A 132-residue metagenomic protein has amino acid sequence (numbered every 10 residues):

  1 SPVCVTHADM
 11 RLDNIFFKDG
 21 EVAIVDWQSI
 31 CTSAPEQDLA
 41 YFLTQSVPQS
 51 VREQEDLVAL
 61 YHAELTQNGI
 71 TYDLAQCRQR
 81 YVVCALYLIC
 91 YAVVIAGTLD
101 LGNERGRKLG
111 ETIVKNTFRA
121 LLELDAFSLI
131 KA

Functional and structural regions predicted by a protein language model:
S1-H7: ATP-dependent phospho-/nucleotidyl transfer catalytic cores
P2, W27, Q45-E53, C77 (+1 more regions): Conserved aromatic-histidine-acidic binding/catalytic patches
R11-F42: Catalytic activation segment of kinase domains across protein kinase-like and atypical kinase folds
V22, E53, D73: Short acidic alpha-helical/loop segments enriched in Asp/Glu that coordinate divalent cations
C31-A34, D73, K108, T112: Secondary-structure junction/capping motif
P35-G69, A85-G106: Active-site activation/catalytic loop segments of kinase-like enzymes and analogous catalytic loops in related
I70-A85: All-alpha amphipathic helical-bundle segments outside canonical DNA-binding/catalytic cores that form hydrophobic
L88-A132: ATP/Mg2+ or Mg2+-diphosphate-binding catalytic cores that bind nucleotide phosphates or diphosphates via glycine-rich
